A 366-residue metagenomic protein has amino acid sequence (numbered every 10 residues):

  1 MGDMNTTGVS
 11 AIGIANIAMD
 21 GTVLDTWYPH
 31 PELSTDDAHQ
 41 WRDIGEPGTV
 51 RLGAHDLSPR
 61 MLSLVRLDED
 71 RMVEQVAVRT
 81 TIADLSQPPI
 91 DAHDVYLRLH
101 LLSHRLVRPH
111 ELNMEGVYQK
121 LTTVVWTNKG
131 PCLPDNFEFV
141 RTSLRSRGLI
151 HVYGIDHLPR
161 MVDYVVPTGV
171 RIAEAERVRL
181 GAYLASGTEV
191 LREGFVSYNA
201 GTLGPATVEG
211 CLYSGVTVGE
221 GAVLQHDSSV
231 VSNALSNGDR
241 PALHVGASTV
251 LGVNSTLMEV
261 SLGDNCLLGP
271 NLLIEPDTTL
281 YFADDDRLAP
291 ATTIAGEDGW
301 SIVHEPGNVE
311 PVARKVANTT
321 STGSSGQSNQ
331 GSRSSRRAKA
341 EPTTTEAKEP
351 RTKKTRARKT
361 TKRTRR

Functional and structural regions predicted by a protein language model:
M1-D163, T293-R366: Terminal amphipathic alpha-helical/low-complexity segments used for targeting or macromolecular assembly
T26, L99, I172, E176-V178 (+3 more regions): Generic structural hydrophobic/aromatic packing signal, biased to beta-strands
R141-R192, V196-S197, T202-L203: Glycine-rich adenosyl-nucleotide cofactor-binding module
C211-E220, L224-E346, R351-K354, R358-R366: Glycine-rich hexapeptide-repeat left-handed beta-helix
